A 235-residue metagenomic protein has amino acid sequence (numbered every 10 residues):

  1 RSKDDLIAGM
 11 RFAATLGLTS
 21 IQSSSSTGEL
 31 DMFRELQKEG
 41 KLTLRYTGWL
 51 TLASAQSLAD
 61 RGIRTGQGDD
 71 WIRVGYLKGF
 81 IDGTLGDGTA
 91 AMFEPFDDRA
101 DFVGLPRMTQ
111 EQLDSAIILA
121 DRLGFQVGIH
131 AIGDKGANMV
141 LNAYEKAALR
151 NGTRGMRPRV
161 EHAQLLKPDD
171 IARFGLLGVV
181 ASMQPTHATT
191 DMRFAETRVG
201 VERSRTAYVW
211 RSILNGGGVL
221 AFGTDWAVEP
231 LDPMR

Functional and structural regions predicted by a protein language model:
R1-L16: Internal alpha/beta scaffold segment
K3-I7, T27-N138, N142, R173-V180 (+2 more regions): Metal-coordinating catalytic core of metallo-dependent amide/deamination hydrolases
D4, I117-G128, I132-P158, H162-A163 (+2 more regions): His/Asp/Glu-enriched, well-ordered alpha-helical/loop segment that forms or immediately abuts the divalent-metal
R11-T15, K38, L149, N215-G218: Sec-exported extracytoplasmic/periplasmic mature domains
T19-S20: Short acidic/polar active-site loop segments enriched in Thr and Asp
